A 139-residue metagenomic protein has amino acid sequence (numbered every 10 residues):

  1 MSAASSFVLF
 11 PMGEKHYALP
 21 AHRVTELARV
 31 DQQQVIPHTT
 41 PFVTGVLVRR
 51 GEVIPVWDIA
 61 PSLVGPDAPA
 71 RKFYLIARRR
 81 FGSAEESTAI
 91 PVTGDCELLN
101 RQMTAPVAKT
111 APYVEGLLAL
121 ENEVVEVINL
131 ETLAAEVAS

Functional and structural regions predicted by a protein language model:
M1-S139: An acidic, low-aromatic, low-complexity terminal/linker signal
